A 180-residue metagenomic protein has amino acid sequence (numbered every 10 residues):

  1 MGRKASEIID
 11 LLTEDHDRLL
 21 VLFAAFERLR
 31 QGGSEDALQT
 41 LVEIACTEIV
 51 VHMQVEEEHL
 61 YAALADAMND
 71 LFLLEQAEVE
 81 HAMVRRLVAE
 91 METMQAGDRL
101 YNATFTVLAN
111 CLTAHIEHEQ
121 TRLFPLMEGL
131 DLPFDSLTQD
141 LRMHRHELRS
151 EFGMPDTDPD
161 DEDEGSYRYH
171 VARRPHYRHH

Functional and structural regions predicted by a protein language model:
M1-H180: Small-residue-biased structural context
